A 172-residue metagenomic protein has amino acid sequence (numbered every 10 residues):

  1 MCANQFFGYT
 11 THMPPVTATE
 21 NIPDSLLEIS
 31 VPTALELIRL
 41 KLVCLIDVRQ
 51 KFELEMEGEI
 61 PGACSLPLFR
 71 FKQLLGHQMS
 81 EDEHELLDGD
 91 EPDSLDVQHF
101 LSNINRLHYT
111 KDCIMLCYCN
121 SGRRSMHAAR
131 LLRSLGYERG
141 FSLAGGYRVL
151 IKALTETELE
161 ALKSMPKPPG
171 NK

Functional and structural regions predicted by a protein language model:
C2-C44, K51-L116, S121-K172: Rhodanese-like catalytic fold shared by cysteine-dependent sulfurtransferases and DSP/PTP-type phosphatases
